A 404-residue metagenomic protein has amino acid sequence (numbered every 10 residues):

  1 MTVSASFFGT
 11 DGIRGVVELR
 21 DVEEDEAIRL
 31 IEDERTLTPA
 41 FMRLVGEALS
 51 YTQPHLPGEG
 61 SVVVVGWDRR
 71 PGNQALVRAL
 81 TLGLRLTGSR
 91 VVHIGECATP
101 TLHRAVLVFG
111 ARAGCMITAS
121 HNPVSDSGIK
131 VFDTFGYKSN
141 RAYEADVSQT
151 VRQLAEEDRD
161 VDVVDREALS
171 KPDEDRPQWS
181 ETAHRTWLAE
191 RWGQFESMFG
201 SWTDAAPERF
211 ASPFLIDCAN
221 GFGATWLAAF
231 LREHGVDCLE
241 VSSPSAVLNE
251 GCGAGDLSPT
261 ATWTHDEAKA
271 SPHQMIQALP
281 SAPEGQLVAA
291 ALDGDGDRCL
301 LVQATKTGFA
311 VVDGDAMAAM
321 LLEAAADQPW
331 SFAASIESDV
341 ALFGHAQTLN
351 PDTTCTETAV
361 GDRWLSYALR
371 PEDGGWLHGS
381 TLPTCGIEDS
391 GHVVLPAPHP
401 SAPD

Functional and structural regions predicted by a protein language model:
M1-L80, L86-T87, A113, S170-F214 (+1 more regions): An N-terminal, well-structured beta->alpha segment
F7, R112-M116, L215, L287-A291 (+1 more regions): Short glycine-aspartate micro-motif
T10, W67, I216-A219, L292-G294 (+2 more regions): Active-site flanking residues adjacent to catalytic metal/cofactor-binding acidic residues
V16, G72-N73, T101, P123-V124 (+5 more regions): Flexible loop/turn segments at secondary-structure boundaries
V16, S127-P283: Gly/Ser/Thr-enriched, mixed-charge loops and adjacent short helices that form phosphate/oxyanion-binding elements
H55-D126, A229-V302, T358, L369-G374: N-terminal small/polar loop signature for handling phosphorylated ligands or for N-terminal nucleophile
I94-E96, Q149-W187, T305-A397, S401-D404: Proline/glycine-rich low-complexity loops and linkers
V131-T134, L300-A304, V394-A397: Short beta-strand-to-turn element immediately C-terminal to the catalytic PLP-Schiff-base lysine in fold type I
